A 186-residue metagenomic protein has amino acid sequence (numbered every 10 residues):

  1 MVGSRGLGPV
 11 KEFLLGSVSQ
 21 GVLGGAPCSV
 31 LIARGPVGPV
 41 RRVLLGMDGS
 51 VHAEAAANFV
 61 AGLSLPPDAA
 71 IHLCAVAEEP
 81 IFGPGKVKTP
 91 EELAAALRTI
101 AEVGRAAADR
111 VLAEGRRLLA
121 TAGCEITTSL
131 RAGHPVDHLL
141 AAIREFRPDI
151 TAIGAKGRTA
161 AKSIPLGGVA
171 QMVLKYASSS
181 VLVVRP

Functional and structural regions predicted by a protein language model:
M1-S4, S29-R34, L182-R185: Short beta-strand elements of ligand-binding domains
V2-G21, V40-R42, I150-K175, P186: Glycine-rich, Arg-bearing micro-motifs that act as flexible, cationic patches
S17-P36: Short, structured interface segments
V18, H134-L140, V169: Short acidic active-site motifs
P39-R98, R117-S129, P148: Small/aliphatic-rich secondary-structure junction motif
L93-R110: A short acidic, glycine-rich active-site loop that binds or catalyzes chemistry on phosphate/adenosine moieties
A142-D149: Glycine-rich phosphate-binding loop signature in dinucleotide/nucleotide-binding domains
